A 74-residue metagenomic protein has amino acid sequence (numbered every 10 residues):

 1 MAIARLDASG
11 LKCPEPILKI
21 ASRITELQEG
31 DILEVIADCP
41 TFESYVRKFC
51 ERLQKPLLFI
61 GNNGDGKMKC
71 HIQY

Functional and structural regions predicted by a protein language model:
M1-E29: An N-terminal amphipathic alpha-helical segment
M1-R5, I32-E34, K67-K69: Intrinsic-disorder/low-complexity, polar/charged segments enriched in Ser/Thr/Lys/Arg/Asp/Glu/Gln
D7, I36, I60-G61: Solvent-exposed beta-strand sheet faces enriched in polar/charged residues
K19-K55: Amphipathic, hydrophobic secondary-structure cores in small proteins
R47-Y74: C-terminal structural segments of small proteins and small subunits
